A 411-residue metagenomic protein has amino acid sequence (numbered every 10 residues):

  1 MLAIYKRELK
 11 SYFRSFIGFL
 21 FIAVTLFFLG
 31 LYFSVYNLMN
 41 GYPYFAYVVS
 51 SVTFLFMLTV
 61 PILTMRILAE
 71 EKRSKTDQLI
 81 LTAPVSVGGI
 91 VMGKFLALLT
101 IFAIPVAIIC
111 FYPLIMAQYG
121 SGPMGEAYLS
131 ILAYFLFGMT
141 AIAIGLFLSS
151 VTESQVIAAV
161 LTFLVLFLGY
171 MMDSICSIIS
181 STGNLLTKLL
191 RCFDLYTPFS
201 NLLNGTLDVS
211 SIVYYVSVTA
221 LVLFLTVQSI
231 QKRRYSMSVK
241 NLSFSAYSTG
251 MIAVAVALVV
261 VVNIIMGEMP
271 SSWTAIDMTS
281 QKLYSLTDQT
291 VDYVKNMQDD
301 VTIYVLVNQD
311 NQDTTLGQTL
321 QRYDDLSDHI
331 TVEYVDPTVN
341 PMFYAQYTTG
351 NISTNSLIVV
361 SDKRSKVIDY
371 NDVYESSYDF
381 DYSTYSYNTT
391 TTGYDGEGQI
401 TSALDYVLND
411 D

Functional and structural regions predicted by a protein language model:
M1-G18, Y235: Aromatic- and glycine-rich beta-strand/loop motifs that create alpha-glucan
A23, I178-S181, S200-V209, Y214 (+3 more regions): Short, surface-exposed patches at the edges or C-terminal ends of soluble domains, predominantly
L26-F33, V106, Y112, V165-I175: Aromatic-anchored segments of alpha-helical transmembrane domains
Y32-S34, F45-A46, T53-L55, G93-A158: Secretory targeting signals
Y36-Y42, A46, A158-S229, Y235-S236: Terminal transmembrane helical anchor/hairpin motif
Y44, L63-L81, F95: Transmembrane helix boundary and interhelical loop/hinge segments in multi-pass membrane proteins
S50-E70: Long, hydrophobic alpha-helical segments
